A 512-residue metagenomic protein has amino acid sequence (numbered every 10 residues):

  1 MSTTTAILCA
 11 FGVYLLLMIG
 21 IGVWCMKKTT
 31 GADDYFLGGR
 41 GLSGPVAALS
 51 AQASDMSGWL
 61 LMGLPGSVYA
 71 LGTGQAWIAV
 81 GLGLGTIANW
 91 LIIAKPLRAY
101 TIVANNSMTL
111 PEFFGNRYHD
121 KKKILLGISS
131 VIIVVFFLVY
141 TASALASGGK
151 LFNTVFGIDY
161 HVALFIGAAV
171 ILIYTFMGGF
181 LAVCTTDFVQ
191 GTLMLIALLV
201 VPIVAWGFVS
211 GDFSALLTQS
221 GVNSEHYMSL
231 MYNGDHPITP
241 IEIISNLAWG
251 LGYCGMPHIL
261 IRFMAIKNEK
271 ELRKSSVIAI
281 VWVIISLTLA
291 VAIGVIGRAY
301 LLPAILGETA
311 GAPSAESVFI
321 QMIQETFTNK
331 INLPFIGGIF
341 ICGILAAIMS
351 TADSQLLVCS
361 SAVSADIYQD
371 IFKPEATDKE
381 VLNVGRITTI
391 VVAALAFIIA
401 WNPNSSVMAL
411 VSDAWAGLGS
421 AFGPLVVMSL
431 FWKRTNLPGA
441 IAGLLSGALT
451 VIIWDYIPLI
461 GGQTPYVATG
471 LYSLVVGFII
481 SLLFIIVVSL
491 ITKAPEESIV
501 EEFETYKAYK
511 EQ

Functional and structural regions predicted by a protein language model:
M1-Q512: Membrane-embedded helix-loop-helix hairpins and adjacent transmembrane boundary segments in multi-pass transporters
